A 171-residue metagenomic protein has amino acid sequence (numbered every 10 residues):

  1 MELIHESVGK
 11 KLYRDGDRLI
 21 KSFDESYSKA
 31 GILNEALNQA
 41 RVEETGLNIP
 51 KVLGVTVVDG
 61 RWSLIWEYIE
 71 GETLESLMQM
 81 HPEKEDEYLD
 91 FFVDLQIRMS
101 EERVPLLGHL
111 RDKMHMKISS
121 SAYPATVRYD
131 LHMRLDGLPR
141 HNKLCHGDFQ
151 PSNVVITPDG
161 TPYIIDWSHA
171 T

Functional and structural regions predicted by a protein language model:
E2-I32: ATP-binding glycine-rich loop module of kinase domains
K29-T45: The N-lobe alphaC helix and its flanking beta3-alphaC-beta4 segment of protein kinase-like domains, centered on
K51-W62: Short beta-strand micro-motifs within the conserved protein kinase catalytic domain, predominantly in the N-lobe
G60-T73: Conserved short submotifs of the Hanks-type protein kinase catalytic core that shape the nucleotide-binding pocket
E75-L110, R128, R134: Conserved kinase catalytic-core helix
E101-G147, T157-D159: An alpha-helical support segment within catalytic cores of ATP-dependent transferases
T157-T171: Active-site Asp-x-Gly
